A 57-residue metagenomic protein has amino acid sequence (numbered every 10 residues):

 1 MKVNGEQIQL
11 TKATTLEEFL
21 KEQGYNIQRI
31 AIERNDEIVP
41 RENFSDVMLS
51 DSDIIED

Functional and structural regions predicted by a protein language model:
M1-D57: Ubiquitin-like/PB1-type beta-grasp interaction modules and other compact soluble beta-rich domains
